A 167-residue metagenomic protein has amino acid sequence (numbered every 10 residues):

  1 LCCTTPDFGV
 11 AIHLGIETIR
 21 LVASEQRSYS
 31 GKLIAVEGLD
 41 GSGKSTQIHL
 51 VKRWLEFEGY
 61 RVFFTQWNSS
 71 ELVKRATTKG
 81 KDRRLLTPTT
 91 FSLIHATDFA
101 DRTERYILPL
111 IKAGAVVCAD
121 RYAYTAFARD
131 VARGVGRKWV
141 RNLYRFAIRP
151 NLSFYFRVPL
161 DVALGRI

Functional and structural regions predicted by a protein language model:
C2-C3: Cysteine-centered motifs
D7-L33: Extreme N-terminal, non-catalytic leader segments that precede Walker-type/kinase nucleotide-binding cores
V36: Hydrophobic anchor at the beta1->P-loop junction of P-loop NTPases
L39: P-loop (Walker A) phosphate-binding loop of NTP-binding proteins
K44: Conserved lysine of the Walker
Q47: Hydrophobic positions on the alpha1 helix immediately C-terminal to the Walker A/P-loop
W54-R145: ATP-dependent small-molecule kinase phosphotransfer cores that center on conserved nucleotide phosphate-binding segments
D120-R121, F146-I167: Conserved phosphate-donor/acceptor-positioning beta-strand/loop module used by diverse small-molecule
